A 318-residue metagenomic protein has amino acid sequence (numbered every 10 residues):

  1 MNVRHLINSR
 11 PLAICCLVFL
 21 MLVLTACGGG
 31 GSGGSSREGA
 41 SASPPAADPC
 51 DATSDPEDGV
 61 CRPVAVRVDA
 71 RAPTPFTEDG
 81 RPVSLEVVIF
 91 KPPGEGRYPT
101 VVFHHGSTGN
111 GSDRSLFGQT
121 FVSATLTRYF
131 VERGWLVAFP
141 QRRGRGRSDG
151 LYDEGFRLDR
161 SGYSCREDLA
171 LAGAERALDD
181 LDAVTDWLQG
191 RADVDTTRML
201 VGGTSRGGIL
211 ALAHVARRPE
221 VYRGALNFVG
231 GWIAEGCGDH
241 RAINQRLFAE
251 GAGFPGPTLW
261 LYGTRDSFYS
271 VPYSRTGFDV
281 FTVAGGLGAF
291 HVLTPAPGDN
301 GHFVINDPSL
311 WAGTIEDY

Functional and structural regions predicted by a protein language model:
L24-A26: C-terminal motif of bacterial Sec signal peptides marking the signal peptidase cleavage site
G28-G31: Bacterial signal peptide processing site
A47-G96: N-terminal cap/lid segment of alpha/beta-hydrolase-fold proteins
G96-Y98, S107-D149, A234, F268: Short substrate-entry loop that stabilizes the transition state in hydrolases
G155-A192: Alpha/beta-hydrolase active-site loop
D179-G253: Primarily recognizes the serine-hydrolase "nucleophile elbow" in alpha/beta-hydrolase and SGNH/GDSL folds
G224, V229-A289: The feature captures the conserved acid-bearing segment of alpha/beta-hydrolase catalytic domains
A284-Y318: C-terminal catalytic histidine-bearing segment of alpha/beta-hydrolase fold enzymes
